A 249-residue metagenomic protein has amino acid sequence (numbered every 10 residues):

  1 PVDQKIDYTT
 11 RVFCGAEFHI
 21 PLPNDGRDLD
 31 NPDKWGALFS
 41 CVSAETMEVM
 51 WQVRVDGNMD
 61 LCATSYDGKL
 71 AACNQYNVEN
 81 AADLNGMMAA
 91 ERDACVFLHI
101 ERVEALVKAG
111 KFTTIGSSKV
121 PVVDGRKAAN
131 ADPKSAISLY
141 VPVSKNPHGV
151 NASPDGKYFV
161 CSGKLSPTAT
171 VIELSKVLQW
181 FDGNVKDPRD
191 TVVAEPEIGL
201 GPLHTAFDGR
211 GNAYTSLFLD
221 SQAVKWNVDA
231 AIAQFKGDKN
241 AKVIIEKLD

Functional and structural regions predicted by a protein language model:
P1-D249: Predominantly soluble domains enriched in secretory-pathway, periplasmic, or organellar proteins
